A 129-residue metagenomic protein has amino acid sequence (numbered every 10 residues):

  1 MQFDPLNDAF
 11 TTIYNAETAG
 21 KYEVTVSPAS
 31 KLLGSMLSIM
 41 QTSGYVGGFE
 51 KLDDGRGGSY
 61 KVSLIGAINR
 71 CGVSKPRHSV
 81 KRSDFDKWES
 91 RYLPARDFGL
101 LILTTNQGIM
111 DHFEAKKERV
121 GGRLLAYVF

Functional and structural regions predicted by a protein language model:
M1-F129: Core subunits and conserved enzymes of cellular information-processing and envelope-translocation systems across
